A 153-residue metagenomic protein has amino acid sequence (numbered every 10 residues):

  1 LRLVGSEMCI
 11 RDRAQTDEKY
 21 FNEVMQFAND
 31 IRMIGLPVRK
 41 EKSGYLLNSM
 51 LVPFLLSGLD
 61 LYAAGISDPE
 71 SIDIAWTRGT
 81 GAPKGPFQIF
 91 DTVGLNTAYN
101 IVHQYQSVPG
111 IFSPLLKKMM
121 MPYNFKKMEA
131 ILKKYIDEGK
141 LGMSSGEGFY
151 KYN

Functional and structural regions predicted by a protein language model:
L1-G5, C9-I10: Single conserved hydrophobic/aromatic residue that forms the stacking wall/gate of nucleotide- or nucleobase-binding
D12-K42, L59, A63-N153: NAD(P)-dependent Rossmann-like dehydrogenase/reductase catalytic/cofactor-binding core
M50-F54: Alpha-helix N-cap/N′ positions at the starts of helices
